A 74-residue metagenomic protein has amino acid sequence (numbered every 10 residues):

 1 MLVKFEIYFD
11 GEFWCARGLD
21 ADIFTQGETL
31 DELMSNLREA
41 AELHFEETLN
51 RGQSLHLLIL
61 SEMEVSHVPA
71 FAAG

Functional and structural regions predicted by a protein language model:
M1, D20-A21: Generic structural signal for short, solvent-exposed loop/turn connectors between secondary structure elements
M1-E6, D31-G74: Short, charged, surface-exposed hinge/linker loops at domain edges that act as mobile lids or interdomain connectors
Y8-D20: Short aromatic-glycine-(Arg/Gly/Cys) micro-motifs in beta-strand/loop hairpins
F13, G27-T29, L49: Extended rod-forming repeat segments used as scaffolds/tethers
C15-R17, Q26, S35: Short acidic, gly/pro-rich beta-turn/loop elements at beta-sheet edges and active-site/ligand-binding grooves
A21-D31: A short, exposed loop/beta-hairpin motif centered on an aromatic-Gly-Thr core
